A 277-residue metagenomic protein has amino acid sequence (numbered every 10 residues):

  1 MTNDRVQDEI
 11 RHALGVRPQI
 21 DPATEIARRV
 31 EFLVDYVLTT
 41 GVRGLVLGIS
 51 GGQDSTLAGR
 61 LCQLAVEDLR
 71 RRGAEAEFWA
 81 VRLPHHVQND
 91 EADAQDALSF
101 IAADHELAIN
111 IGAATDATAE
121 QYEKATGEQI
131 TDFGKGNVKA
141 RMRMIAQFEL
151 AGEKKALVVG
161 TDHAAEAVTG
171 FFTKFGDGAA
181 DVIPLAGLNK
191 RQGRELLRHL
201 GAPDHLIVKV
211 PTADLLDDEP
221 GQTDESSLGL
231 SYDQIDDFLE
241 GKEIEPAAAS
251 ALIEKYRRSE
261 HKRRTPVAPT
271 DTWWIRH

Functional and structural regions predicted by a protein language model:
T2-T169: ATP-dependent adenylation/nucleotidyltransferase module used to activate substrates
T24, R28-F32, L188-H199, A251: A non-catalytic, amphipathic alpha-helix used as a structural packing/dimerization or gating element in enzyme scaffolds
Y36, A65-L69, A125, L196-L200 (+3 more regions): Change "in soluble alpha/beta enzymes" to "in soluble alpha/beta proteins
A58, V66-R70, G127-D132, G178-P184 (+1 more regions): Short, structured secondary-structure boundary patches
G59, Q63, Q95, F148 (+4 more regions): Predominant activation on well-ordered alpha-helical scaffold segments within soluble catalytic domains
E77, A103, K135, R143 (+1 more regions): Catalytic subdomain that performs nucleotidyl-dependent activation
T212-S250, R257: Long, well-ordered amphipathic alpha-helical subdomains in the mid-to-C-terminal portions of large enzyme subunits
K242-H277: Intrinsic disorder and flexible/low-complexity segments
